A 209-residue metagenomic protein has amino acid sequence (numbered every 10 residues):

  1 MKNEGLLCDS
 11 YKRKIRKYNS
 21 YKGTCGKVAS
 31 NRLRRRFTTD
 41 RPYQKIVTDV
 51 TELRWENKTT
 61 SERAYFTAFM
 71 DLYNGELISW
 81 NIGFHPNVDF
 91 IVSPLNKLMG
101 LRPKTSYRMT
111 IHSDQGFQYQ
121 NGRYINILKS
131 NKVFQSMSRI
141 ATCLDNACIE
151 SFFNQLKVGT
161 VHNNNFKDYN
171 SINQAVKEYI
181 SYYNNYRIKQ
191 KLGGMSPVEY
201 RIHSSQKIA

Functional and structural regions predicted by a protein language model:
M1, L33, D49, G75 (+8 more regions): Mobile genetic element proteins and their domesticated derivatives, centered on retroelements and DNA transposons
M1-R41, V198-S205: Basic, flexible linker segments flanking DNA-binding modules in nucleic acid-interacting mobile-element proteins
S20, S113-Q115, N121-G122, M137-K157 (+2 more regions): RNase H-like two-metal-ion nuclease catalytic core shared by retroviral integrases and related mobile-element nucleases
R35-I78: An active-site-proximal beta-strand-loop segment
E62, N81-T105: Active-site beta-loop-alpha junctions of metal-dependent nucleic acid enzymes, especially the RNase H-like/DDE
N74-W80, Q135-S138, H162-N163: Short small-residue beta-strand/loop micro-motif enriched in glycine and branched aliphatics
E76, K104-M109: Short, surface-exposed connector motifs at secondary-structure boundaries
K129-V133, Q155-A209: C-terminal domain-tail junction helix/linker
